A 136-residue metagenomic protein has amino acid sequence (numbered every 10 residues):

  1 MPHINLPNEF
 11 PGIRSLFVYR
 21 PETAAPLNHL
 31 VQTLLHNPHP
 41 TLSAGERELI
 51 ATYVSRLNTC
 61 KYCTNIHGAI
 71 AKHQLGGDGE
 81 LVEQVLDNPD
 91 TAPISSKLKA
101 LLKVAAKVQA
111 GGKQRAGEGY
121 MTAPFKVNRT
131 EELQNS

Functional and structural regions predicted by a protein language model:
M1-S136: Hydrophobic alpha-helical segments
